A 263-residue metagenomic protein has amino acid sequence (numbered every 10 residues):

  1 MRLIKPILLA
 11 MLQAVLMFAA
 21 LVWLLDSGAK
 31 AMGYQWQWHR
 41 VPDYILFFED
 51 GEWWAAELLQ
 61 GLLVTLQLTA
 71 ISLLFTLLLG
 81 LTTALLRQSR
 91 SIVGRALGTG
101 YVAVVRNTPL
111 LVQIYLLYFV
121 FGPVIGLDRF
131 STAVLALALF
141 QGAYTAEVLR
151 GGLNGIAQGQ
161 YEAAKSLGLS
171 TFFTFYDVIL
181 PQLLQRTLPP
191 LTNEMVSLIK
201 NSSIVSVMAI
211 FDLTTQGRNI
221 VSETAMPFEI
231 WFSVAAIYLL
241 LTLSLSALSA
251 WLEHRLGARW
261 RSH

Functional and structural regions predicted by a protein language model:
M1-H263: Transmembrane alpha-helices and adjacent helix-loop boundaries
